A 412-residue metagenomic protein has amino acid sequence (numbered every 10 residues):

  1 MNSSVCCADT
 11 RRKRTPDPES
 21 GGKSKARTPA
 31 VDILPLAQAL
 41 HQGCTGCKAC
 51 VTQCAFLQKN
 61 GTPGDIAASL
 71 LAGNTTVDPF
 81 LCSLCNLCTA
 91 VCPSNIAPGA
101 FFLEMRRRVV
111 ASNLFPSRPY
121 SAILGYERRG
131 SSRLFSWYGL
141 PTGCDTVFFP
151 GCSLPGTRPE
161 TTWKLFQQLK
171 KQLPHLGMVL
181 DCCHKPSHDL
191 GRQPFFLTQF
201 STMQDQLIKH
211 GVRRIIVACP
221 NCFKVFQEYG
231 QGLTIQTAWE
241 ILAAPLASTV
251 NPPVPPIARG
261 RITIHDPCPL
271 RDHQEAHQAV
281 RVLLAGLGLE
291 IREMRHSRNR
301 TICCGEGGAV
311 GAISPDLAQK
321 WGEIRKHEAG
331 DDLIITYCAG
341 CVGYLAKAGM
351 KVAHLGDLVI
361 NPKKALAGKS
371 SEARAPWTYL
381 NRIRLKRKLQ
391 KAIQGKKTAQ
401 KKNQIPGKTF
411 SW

Functional and structural regions predicted by a protein language model:
M1-D78: Ferredoxin-type iron-sulfur electron-transfer modules and their immediate structural context
L34-H41, L57-A218, F223-L233, S370-W412: Iron-sulfur-cluster electron-transfer modules
P141-T146, P256-I262: A short, charged/proline- and glycine-enriched loop that marks the coil->beta-strand transition at the N-terminal
Q204, S314-L333, Y337: A short, acidic, amphipathic alpha-helical segment used as a generic capping/interface helix at domain edges
A218-N221, W239, Y337-C338: Helix N-cap/beta->alpha junction signal
F226-Y229, I257, G343-A348: Short loop/helix-cap segments at secondary-structure boundaries that form the rim of catalytic
G232-P256, H296-N299, G349-K386: Short, flexible loop segments at boundaries between secondary-structure elements
V250-N251, R259-S314: Redox- and metal-dependent alpha/beta enzyme cores, enriched for Fe-S-associated oxidoreductases and cofactor-handling
